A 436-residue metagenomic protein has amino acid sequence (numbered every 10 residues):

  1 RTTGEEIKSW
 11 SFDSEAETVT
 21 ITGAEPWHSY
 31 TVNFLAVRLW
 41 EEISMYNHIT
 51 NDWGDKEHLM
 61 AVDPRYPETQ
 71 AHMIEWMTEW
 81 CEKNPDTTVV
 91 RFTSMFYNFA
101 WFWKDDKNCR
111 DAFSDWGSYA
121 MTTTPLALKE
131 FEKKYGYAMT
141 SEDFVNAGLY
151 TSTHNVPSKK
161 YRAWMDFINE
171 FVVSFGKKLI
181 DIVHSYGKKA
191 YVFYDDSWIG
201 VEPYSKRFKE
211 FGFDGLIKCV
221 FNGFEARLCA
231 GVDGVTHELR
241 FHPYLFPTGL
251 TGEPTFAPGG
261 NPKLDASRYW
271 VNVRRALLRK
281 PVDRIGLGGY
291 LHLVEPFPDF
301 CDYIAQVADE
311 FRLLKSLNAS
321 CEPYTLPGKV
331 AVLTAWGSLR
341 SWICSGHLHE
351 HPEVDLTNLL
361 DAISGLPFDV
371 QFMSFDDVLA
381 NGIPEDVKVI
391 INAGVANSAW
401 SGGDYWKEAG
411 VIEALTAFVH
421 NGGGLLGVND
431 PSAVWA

Functional and structural regions predicted by a protein language model:
R1-F211, L228, S320: Polysaccharide-binding and catalytic clefts of secreted carbohydrate-active enzymes
R65-M73, T123, A127, K160-F175 (+5 more regions): Soluble or luminal CAZymes and related metallo-dependent hydrolases
E75-E79, K83-M95, D283-G289, K388-A399 (+1 more regions): Short acidic catalytic loops
M77-T78, R91-S94, F99-F102, H154-N155 (+2 more regions): Hydrophobic targeting/anchoring helices
K83-N84, P323-P327, I383-E385, H420: Extracellular/periplasmic catalytic domains that process cell-envelope and extracellular macromolecules
M165, F213, T251-P258, N392-G402: Short, basic, glycine/proline-bearing loop/turn elements
E350-W435: Helical hinge/lid and interdomain linker segments adjacent to catalytic or ligand-binding clefts that mediate domain
